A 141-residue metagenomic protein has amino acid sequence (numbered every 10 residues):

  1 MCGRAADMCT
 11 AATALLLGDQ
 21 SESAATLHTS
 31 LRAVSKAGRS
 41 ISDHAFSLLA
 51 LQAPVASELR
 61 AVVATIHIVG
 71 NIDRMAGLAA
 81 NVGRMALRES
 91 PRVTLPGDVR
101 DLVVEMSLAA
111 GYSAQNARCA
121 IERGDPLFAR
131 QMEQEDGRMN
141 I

Functional and structural regions predicted by a protein language model:
M1-I141: Cytosolic, long alpha-helical scaffolding segments
